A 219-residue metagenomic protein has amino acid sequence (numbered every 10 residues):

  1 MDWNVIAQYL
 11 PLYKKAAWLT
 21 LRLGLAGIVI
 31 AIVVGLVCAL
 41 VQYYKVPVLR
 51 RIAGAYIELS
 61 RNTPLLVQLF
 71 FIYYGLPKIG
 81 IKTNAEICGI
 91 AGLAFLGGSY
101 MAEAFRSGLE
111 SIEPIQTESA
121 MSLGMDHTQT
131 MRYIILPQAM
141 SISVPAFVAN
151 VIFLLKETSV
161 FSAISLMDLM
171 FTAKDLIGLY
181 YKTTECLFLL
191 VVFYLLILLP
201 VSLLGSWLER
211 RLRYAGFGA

Functional and structural regions predicted by a protein language model:
M1-A219: Transmembrane alpha-helices and adjacent helix-loop boundaries
